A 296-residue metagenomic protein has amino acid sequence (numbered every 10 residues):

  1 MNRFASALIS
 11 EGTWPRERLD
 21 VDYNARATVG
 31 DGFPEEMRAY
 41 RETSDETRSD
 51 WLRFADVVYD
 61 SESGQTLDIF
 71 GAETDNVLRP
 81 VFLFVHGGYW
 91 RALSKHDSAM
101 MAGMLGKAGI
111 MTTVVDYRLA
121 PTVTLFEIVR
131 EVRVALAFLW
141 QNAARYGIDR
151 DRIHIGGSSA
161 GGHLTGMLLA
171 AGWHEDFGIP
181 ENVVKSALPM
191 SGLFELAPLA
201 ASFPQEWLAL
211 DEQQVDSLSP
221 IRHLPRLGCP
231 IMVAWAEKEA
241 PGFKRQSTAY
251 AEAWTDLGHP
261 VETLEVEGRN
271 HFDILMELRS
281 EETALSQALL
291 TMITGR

Functional and structural regions predicted by a protein language model:
N2-R296: Alpha/beta-hydrolase superfamily serine-hydrolase fold, recognizing
